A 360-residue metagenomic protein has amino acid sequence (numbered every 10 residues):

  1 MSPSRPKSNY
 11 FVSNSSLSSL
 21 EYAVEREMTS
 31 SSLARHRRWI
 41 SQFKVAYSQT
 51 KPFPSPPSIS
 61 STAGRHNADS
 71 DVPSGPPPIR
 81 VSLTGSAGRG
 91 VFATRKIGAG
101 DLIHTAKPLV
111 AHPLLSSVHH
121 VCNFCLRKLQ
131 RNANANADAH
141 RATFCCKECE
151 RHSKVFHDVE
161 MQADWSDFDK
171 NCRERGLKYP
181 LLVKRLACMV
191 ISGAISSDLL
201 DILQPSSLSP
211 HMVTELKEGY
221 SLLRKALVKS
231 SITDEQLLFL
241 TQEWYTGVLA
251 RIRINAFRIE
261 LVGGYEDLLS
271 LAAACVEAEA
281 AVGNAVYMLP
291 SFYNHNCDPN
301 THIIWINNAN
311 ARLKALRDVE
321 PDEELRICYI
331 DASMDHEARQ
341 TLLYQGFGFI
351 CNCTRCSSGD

Functional and structural regions predicted by a protein language model:
S2-V12, S16-E21, M28-I40: N-terminal chloroplast transit peptides
V24-T29, W39-P108: N-terminal alpha-helical interaction blocks
S70-S82, Y293-N307: Short, basic/aromatic beta-hairpin or loop at an interaction surface
R80-L114, R141-A142, K147-E148, M212 (+3 more regions): Conserved SET/PR-domain catalytic core that frames the SAM/AdoMet-binding pocket
V118, A285-V286, D318, G346: Active-site-proximal structural scaffolding
H119-D138, T341-D360: Short peripheral tails and domain-boundary helices/loops at the edges of structured domains
H120-N296: SET-domain substrate-recognition elements in eukaryotic SAM-dependent protein methyltransferases
H295-C297, W305-N307, A315-R317, E323 (+2 more regions): Active-site proximal loops enriched in glycine and acidic residues that flank catalytic Cys/His/Asp and coordinate
